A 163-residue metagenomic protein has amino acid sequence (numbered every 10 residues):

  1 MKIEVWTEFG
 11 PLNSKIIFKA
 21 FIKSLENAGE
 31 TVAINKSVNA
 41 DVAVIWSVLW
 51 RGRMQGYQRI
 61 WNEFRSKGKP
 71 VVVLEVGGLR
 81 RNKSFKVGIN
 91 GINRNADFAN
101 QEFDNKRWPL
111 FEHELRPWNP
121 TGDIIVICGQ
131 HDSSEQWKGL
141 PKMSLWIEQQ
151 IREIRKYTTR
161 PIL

Functional and structural regions predicted by a protein language model:
M1-R51, S133-S134, S144-L145, Y157-P161: N-terminal pre-catalytic "stem/leader" segment of glycosyltransferase-like enzymes
N13-F18, M54-R59, N82-K86, Q136-L140: A short acidic (Asp/Glu
K23-E26, N62, S66, R152-K156: Surface-exposed alpha-helical segments enriched in charged/polar residues
E30-I34, Y57-Q58, H113-E114, E148-Q150: A generic local structural motif
R53-L79, E148-Q149: A short, gly/pro- and small-residue-rich
K69-L140: A nucleotide-sugar donor-handling region in carbohydrate enzymes
N119-P120, R152-P161: Secondary-structure boundary elements
W137-I151: A conserved mid-protein helix/loop that constitutes part of the nucleotide-sugar donor-binding site
